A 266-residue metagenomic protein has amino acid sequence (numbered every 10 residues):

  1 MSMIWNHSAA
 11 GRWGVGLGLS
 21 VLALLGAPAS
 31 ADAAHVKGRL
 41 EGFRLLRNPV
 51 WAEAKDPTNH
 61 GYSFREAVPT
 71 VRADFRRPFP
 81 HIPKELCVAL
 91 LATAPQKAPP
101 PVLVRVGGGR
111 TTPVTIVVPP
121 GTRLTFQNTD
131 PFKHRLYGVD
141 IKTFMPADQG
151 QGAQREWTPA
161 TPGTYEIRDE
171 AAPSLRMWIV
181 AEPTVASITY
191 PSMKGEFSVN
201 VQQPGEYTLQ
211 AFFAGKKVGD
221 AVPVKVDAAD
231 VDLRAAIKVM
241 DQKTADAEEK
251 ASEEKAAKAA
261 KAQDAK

Functional and structural regions predicted by a protein language model:
M1-G11: N-terminal secretory signal peptides that target proteins for export/translocation
M3-W5, L17, H35: N-terminal leader/targeting segments
G14-G26: Bacterial N-terminal signal peptides
A31-K266: Extracytoplasmic copper-binding redox domains, predominantly the cupredoxin/blue-copper superfamily
